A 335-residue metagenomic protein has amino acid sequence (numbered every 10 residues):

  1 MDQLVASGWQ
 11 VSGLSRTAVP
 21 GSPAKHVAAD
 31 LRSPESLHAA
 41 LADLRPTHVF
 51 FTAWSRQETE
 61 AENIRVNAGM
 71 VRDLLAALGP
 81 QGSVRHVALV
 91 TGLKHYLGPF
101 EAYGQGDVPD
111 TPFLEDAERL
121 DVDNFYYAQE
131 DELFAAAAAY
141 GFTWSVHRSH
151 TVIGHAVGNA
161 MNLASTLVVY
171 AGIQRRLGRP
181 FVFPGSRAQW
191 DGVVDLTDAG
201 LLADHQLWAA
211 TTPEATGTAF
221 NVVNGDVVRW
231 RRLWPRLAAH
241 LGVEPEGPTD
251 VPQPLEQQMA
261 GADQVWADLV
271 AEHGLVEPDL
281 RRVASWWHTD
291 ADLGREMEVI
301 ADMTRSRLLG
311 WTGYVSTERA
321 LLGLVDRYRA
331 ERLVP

Functional and structural regions predicted by a protein language model:
M1-W9: N-terminal Rossmann NAD(P)H-binding glycine-rich loop of SDR-like oxidoreductase domains
V19-G21, A28-D73: NAD(P)H-binding glycine-rich loop region in Rossmannoid oxidoreductase-like domains and their noncatalytic homologs
V49-F51, G69-F125: Conserved Rossmann-fold NAD(P)-dependent oxidoreductase catalytic core, especially the SDR/UDP-sugar
D116-H150, H155: Active-site Tyr-X1-5-Lys
Y140, G154-Y170, G200, W208-F220 (+1 more regions): Glycine/proline-rich active-site loop of Rossmann-fold NAD(P)-dependent oxidoreductases
V169-G200: A conserved pocket-lining segment of Rossmann-fold NAD(P)-dependent short-chain dehydrogenase/reductase
A203-T289, G294, D302-T304, L308 (+1 more regions): Mid/C-terminal beta-alpha module of Rossmann-like enzyme folds, strongest in SDR-family dehydrogenases/epimerases
